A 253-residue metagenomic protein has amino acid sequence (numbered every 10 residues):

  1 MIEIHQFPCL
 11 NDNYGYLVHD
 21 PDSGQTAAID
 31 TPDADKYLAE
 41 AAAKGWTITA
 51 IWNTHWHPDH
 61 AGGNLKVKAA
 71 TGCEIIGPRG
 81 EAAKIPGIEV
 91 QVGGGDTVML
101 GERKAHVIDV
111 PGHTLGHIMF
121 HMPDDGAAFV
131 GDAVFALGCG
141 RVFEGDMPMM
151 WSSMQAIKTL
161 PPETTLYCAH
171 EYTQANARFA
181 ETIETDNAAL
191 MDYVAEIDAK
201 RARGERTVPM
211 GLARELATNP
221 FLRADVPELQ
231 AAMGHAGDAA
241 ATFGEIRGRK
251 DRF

Functional and structural regions predicted by a protein language model:
M1-K44, A213, R223, G237 (+1 more regions): Zn-dependent metallo-beta-lactamase
N11, T26, D33-D109, G126 (+1 more regions): Active-site HxH/HxHxD metal-binding segment of metal-dependent hydrolases
L17, T97-P123, A127, T159: Core dinuclear metal-dependent hydrolase active-site scaffold
V18, D30, H55, V67 (+7 more regions): Divalent metal-coordination and catalytic microenvironments
T31-P32, W56, G80-E81, H113-T114 (+4 more regions): Active-site metal-binding loops of divalent metal-dependent hydrolases
G138-T164: Active-site-adjacent loop/tail segments of enzyme domains
Q155-T165, Q174-F253: Accessory terminal helices/loops
